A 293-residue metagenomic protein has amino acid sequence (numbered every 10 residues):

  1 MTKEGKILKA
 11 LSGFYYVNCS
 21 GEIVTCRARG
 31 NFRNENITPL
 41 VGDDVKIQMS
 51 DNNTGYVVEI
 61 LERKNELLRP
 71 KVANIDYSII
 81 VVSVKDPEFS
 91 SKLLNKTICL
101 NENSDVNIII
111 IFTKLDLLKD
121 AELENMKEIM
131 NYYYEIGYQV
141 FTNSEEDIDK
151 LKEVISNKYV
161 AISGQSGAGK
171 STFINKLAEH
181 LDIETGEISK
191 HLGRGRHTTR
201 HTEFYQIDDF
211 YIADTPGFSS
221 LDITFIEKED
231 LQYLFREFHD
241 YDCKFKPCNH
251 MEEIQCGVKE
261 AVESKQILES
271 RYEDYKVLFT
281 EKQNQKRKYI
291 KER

Functional and structural regions predicted by a protein language model:
M1-L11: Structural detector for short beta-strands of small beta-barrel domains
G13, N36-D51, L61-S78, S83 (+4 more regions): Helix-rich effector regions associated with P-loop NTPase G domains
Y15-C19, C26, I47, V57: SH3/SH3-like beta-barrel fold
I23-T38: Beta-strand/loop nucleic-acid-binding surfaces
N52-I60, E88-S90: Short, Lys/Arg- and Gly-enriched loop/turn segments at beta-strand edges
K92-N107: Histidine-anchored nucleotide/phosphate-binding helix
L117-A168: Canonical P-loop GTPase G-domain recognition
